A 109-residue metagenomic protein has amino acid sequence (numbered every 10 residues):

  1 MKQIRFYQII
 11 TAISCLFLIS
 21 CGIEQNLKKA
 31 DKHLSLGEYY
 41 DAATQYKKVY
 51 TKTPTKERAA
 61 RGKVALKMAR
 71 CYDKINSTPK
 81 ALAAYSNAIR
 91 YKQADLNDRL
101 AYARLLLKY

Functional and structural regions predicted by a protein language model:
I19-E38: Bacterial Sec signal peptide processing site at the extreme N-terminus
I23, E57-R58, G62, L96-N97: Helix-start (N-cap) detector for alpha-helical repeat units in TPR-like alpha-solenoids, especially tetratricopeptide
K48-T51, I89-R90: Conserved structural position within tetratricopeptide repeats
K63, K67, A101-Y102: Canonical tetratricopeptide repeat
